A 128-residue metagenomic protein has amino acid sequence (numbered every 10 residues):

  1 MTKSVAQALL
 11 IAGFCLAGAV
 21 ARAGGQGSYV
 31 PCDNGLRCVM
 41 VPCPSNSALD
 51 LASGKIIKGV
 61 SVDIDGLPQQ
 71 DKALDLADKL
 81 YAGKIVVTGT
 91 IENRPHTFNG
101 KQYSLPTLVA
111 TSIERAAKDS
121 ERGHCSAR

Functional and structural regions predicted by a protein language model:
M1-L9: Bacterial N-terminal signal peptides that target proteins for export
A8-A17: Bacterial N-terminal signal peptides
A23-R128: OB-fold and OB-like single-stranded nucleic-acid-recognition modules and their adjacent interaction interfaces
